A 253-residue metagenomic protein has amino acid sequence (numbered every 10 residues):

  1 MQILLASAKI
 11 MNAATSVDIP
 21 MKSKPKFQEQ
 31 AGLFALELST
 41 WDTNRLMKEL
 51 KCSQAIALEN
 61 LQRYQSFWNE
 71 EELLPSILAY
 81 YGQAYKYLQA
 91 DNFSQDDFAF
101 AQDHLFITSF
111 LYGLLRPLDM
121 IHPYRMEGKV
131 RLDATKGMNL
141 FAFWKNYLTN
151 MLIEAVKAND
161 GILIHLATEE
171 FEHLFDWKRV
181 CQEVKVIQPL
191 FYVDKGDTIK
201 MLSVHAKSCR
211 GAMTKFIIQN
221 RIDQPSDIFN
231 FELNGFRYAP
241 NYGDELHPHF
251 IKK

Functional and structural regions predicted by a protein language model:
M1-Q2, R179: C-terminal accessory regions
Q2-N92: Active-site helix-to-loop segments that bind/position phosphate- or nucleotide-bearing substrates and donors across
A90-D244, H249-K253: Internal, well-folded beta-alpha domain core
